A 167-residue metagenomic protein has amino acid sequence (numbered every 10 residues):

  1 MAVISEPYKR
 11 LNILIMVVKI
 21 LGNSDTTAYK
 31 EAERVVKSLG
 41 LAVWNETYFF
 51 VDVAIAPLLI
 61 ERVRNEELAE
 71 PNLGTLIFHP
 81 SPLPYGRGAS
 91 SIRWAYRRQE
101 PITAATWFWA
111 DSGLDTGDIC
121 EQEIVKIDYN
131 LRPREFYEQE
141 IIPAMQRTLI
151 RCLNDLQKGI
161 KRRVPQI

Functional and structural regions predicted by a protein language model:
M1-I13: N-terminal amphipathic/basic-hydrophobic helices that include classical n-h-c signal peptides and signal-anchor
E6-Y8, V18, L59-I167: Donor/substrate-binding cores of folate-linked one-carbon enzymes
N12, E33, E140-I142: Generic alpha-helical secondary structure signal
L14-M16, F49-F50, P71: Residue-level preference for short coil/turn positions at secondary-structure junctions
L14-V43: Short, charged N-terminal beta->alpha structural module
L41-V51: Short acidic low-complexity segments
A56: Phosphate-centric recognition/catalysis
